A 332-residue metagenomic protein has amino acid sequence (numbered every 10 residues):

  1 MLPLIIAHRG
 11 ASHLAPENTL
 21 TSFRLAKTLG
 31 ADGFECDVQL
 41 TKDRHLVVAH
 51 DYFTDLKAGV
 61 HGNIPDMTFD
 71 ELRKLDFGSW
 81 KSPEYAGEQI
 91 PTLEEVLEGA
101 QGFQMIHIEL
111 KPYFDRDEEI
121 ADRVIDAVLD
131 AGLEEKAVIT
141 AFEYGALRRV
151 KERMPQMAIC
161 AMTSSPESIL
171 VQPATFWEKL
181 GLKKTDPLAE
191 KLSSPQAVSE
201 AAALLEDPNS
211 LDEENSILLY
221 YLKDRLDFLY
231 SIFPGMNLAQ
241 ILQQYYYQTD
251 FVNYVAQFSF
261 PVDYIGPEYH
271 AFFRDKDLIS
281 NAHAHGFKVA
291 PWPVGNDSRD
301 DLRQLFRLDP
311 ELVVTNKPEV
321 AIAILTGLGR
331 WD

Functional and structural regions predicted by a protein language model:
M1-D332: Phosphate-group recognition and catalysis centered on beta-loop-alpha active-site segments
